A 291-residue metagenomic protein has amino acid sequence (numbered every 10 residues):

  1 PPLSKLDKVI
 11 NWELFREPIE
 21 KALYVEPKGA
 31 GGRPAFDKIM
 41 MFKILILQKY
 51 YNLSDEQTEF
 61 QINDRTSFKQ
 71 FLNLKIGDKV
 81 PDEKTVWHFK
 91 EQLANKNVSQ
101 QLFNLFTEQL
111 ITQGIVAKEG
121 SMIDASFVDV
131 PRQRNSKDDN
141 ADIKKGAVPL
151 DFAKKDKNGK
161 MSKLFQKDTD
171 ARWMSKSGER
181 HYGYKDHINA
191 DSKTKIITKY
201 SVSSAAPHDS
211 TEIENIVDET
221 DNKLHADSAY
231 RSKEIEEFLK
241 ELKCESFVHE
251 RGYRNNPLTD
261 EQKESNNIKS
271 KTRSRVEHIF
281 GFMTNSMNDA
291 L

Functional and structural regions predicted by a protein language model:
L3-I46, Y50: Basic, short loop/linker segments at the boundary and entry of helix-turn-helix/winged-helix-like folds
E26-K38, Y51-E91: Trp/Phe/Arg-rich N-terminal binding region typifying the photolyase-homology
M40-K43, D209, R275, I279: Catalytic-loop motifs flanking and including active-site residues across diverse enzymes
Y50-E56, R134, S286-L291: Short helix-capping/linker segments at secondary-structure and domain boundaries
E56, F60-N63, P81-E241: Polybasic low-complexity intrinsically disordered regions
K69-Q70, I196-Y200, D289-L291: Short small-residue beta-strand/loop micro-motif enriched in glycine and branched aliphatics
N222, S228-L291: Helix-centered, glycine/charged polyanion-binding patches within enzymatic domains that contact phosphate-containing
